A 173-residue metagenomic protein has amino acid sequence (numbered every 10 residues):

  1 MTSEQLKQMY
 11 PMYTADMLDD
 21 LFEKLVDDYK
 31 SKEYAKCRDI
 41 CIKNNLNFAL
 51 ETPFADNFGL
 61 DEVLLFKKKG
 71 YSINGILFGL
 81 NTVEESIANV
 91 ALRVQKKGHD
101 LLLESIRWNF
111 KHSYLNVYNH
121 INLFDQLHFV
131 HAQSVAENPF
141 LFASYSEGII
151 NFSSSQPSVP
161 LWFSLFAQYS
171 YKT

Functional and structural regions predicted by a protein language model:
M1-K32: Nucleotide-state-sensitive switch-loop elements of NTP-binding domains
Q8-Y13, E33-R38, I87-L92: A broad, low-specificity signal for short, low-complexity segments enriched in glycine/proline and polar/charged
Y13, D20, N45, K69 (+2 more regions): Generic signal for short, ordered secondary-structure residues within or immediately flanking folded domains
L21-L77, S113: Glycine-rich phosphate-binding loop used to anchor ATP phosphates in small-molecule kinases, encompassing both
E51, A55, T82, L102-S105 (+1 more regions): Alpha-helix N-cap/loop-to-helix boundary motif
A55-D56, G79-E84, S134-A136: Conserved nucleotide-binding/hydrolysis micro-motifs of P-loop NTPases
F66-Q95: A contiguous binding-surface segment within folded domains or other stable secondary-structure elements
A88-T173: Conserved GTP-binding G-domain of TRAFAC-class P-loop NTPases and closely related GTPase folds
